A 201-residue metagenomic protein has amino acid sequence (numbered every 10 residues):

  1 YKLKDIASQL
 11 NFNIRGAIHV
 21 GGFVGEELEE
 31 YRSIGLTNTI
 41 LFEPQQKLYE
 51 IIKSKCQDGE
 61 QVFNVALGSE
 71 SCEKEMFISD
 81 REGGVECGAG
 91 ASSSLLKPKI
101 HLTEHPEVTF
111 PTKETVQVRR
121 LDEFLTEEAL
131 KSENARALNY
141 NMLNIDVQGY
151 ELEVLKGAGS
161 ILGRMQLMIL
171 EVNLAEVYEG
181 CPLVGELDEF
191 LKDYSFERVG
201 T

Functional and structural regions predicted by a protein language model:
Y1-T201: Phosphate/nucleotide-binding beta-alpha loop and adjacent structural elements of enzyme active sites
